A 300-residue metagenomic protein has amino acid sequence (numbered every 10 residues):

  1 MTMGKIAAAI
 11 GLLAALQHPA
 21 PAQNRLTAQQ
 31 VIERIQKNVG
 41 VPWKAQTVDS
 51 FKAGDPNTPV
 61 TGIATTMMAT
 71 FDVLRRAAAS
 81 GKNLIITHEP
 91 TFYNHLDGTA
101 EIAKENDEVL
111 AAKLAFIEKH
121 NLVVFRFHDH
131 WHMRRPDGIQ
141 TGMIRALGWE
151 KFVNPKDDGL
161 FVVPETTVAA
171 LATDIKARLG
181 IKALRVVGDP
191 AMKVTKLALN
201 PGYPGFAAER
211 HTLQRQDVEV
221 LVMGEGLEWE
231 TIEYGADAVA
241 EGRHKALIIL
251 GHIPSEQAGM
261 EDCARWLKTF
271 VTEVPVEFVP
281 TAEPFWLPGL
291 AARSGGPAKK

Functional and structural regions predicted by a protein language model:
M1-T2: N-terminal secretory signal peptides that target proteins for export/translocation
K5-Q17: Bacterial N-terminal signal peptides
A22-K300: Active-site catalytic microenvironments in core metabolic enzymes, especially phosphate/sugar-handling
